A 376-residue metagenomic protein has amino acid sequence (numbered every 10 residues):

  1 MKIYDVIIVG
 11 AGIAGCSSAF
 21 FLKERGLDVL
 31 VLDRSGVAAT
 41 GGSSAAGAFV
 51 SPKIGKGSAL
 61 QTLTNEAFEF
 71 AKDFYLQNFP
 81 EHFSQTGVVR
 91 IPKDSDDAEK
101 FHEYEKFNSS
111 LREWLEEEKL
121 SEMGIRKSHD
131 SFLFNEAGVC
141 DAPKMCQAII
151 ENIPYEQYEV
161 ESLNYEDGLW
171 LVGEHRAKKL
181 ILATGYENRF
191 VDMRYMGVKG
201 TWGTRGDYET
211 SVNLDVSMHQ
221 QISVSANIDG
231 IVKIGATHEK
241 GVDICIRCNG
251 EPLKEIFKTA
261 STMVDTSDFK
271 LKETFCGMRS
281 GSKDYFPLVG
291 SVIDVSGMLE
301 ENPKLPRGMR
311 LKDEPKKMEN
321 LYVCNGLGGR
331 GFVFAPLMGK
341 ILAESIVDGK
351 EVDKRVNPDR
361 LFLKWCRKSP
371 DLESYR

Functional and structural regions predicted by a protein language model:
M1-A14, L30: Beta1/beta-strand and adjacent pyrophosphate-binding region of the FAD-binding site in flavoprotein oxidoreductases
I7-V9, L32, H175-E187, G339: Short hydrophobic core segments
A14, A19-R25, G42-S43, G47-F49 (+3 more regions): Active-site substrate-recognition segment that forms the wall of the catalytic cavity or substrate channel
G47-D130: Dinucleotide-binding Rossmann-like beta1-alpha1 core, especially the glycine-rich loop that anchors the ADP
K56, E81-R90, W114-I150, Q157 (+2 more regions): Helix-loop-beta segment of a Rossmann-like dinucleotide-binding subdomain
S58-A67, S95-D96, F132-A148, R247-P252 (+1 more regions): Short beta-strand to alpha-helix junction loop
E156-W170: A conserved short coil-to-beta-strand element within the FAD-binding core of flavoproteins
K270-R376: C-terminal catalytic lobe of FAD-dependent flavoproteins
